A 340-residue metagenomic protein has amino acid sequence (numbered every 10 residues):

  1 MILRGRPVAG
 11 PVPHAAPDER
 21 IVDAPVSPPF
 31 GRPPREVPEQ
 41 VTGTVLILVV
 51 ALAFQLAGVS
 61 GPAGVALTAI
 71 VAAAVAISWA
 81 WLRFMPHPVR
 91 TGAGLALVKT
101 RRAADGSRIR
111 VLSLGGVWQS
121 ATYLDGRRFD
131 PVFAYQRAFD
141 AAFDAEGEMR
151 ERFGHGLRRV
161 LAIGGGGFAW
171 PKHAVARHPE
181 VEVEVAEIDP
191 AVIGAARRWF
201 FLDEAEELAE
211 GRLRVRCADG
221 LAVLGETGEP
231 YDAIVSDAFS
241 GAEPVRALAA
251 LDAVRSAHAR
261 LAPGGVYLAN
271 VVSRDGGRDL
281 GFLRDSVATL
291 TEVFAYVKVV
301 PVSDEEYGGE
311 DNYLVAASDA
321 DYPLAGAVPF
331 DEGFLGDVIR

Functional and structural regions predicted by a protein language model:
I2-G5, P13-T44, D130-L268, G276-L283 (+2 more regions): The AdoMet/dcAdoMet-binding core of the Class I SAM-like
I2-L46, L52-V111, G115-A121, A145 (+2 more regions): Soluble small-group transferase modules, centered on the S-adenosyl donor enzyme superfamily
L67-A73, A80-M85, L112, G154-L157 (+3 more regions): N-terminal start-of-chain detector that recognizes signal peptides and the immediate post-cleavage beginning
F84-M85, L97-T100, F201-E204, D285-V287: Intrinsically disordered, low-complexity boundary segments flanking structured domains
G116, E187, V235, V271-S273 (+1 more regions): A mature extracytoplasmic/lumenal domain signature
D125-G126: Extended, hydrophilic extramembrane loops/domains of integral membrane proteins
E226, F239, V254-S256, L261 (+2 more regions): Solvent-exposed soluble domains appended to multi-pass membrane proteins
